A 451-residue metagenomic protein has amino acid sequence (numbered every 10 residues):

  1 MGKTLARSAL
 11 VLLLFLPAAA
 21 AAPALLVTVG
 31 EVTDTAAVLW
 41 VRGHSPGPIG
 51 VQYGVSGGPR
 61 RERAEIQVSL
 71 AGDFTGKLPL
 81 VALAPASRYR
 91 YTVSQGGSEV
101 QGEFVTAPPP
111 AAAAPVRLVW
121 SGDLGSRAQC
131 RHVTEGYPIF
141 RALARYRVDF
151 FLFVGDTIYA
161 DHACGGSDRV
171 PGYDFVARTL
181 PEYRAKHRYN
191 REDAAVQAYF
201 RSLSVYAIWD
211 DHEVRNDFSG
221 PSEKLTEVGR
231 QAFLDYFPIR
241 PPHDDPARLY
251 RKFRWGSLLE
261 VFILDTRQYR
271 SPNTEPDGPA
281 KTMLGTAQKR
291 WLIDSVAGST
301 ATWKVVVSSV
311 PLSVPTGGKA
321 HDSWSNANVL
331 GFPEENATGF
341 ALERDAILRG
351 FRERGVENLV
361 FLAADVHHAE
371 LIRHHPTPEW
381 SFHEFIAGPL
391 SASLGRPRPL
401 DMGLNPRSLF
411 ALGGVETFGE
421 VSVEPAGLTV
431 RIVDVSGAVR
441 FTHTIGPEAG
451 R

Functional and structural regions predicted by a protein language model:
M1-R7: Positively charged n-region of N-terminal signal peptides that target proteins for export
R7-A18: Bacterial N-terminal signal peptides
A22-R451: Metal-dependent phosphoester/phosphodiester hydrolase catalytic core
